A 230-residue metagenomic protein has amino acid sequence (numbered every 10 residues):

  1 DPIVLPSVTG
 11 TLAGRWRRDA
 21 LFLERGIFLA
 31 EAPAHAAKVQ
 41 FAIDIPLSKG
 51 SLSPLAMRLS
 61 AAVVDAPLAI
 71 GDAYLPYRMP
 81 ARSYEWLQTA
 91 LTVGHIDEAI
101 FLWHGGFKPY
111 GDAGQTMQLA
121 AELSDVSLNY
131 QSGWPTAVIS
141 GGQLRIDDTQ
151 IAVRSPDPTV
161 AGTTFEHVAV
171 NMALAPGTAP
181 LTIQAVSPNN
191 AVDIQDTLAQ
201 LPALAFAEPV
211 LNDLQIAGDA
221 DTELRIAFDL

Functional and structural regions predicted by a protein language model:
D1-A30, P54-L128, A175-L230: Extended amphipathic, helix-rich lipid-handling scaffolds
P2, R18, A32-A34, D148 (+1 more regions): Residue-level detection of beta-strand-connecting loop/turn positions
L5-S7, L21, P135-V138, L144 (+1 more regions): Short solvent-exposed loop/turn micro-motifs enriched in small/polar/acidic residues
T11-A13, Q40-A42, I100, G141-Q143 (+1 more regions): Short, surface-exposed charged micro-motifs
R18, L123-D125, G141, D148 (+1 more regions): Residue-level signal for tight coil/turn positions that link beta-strands
L23-R25, A36-K38, E98, I139-G141 (+2 more regions): Hydrophobic residues on conserved beta-strands that form the core of alpha/beta folds
R25-E31, S155-V160: Short beta-strand segments that buttress and anchor functional surface loops
E31-A36, Q131-W134, A161-T164: Solvent-exposed loop/turn segments connecting transmembrane beta-strands in outer-membrane beta-barrel proteins
